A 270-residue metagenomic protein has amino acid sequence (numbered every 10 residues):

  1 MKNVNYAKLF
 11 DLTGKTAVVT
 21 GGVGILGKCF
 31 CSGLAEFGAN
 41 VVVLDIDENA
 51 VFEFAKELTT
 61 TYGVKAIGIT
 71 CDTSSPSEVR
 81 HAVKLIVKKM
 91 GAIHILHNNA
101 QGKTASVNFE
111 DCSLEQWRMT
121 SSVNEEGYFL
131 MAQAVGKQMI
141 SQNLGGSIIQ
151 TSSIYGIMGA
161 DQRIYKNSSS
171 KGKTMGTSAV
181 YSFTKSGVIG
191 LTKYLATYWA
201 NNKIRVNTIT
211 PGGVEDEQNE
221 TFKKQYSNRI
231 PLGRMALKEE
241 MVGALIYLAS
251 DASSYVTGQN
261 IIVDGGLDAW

Functional and structural regions predicted by a protein language model:
K2-K8, K103-S106, N167, I246 (+1 more regions): Short C-terminal tail/terminal secondary-structure segment of NAD(P)H-dependent dehydrogenase/reductase domains
L9-V42, L195: Canonical Rossmann dinucleotide-binding motif of NAD(H)/NADP(H)-dependent dehydrogenases/reductases, specifically
E48-N49, T70-A82, L114, E239-E240: The beta1-alpha1 cofactor-binding region of Rossmann-like NAD(H)/NADP(H)-dependent oxidoreductases
V107-F109, S113-R118, Q162, Y226: Substrate-binding pocket helix/loop in short-chain dehydrogenase/reductase
I140, I149-G187, T192-A200: Catalytic loop of short-chain dehydrogenase/reductase
A200, R205, V256-G258: Short, small/polar-rich loop/turn modules that mediate ligand/substrate recognition or access, typified
I230-M241, A252: A conserved structural motif in NAD(P)-dependent oxidoreductases
